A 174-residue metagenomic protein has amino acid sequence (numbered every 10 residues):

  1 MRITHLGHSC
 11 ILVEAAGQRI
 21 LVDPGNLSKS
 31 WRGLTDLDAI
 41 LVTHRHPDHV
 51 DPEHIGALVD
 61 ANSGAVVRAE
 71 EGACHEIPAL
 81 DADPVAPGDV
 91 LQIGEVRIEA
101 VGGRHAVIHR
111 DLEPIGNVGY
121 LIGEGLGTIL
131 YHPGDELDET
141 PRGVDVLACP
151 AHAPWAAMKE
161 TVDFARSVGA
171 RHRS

Functional and structural regions predicted by a protein language model:
M1-T35, P84-G143, P154-E160: Core dinuclear metal-dependent hydrolase active-site scaffold
C10, P52-V59, C74, G119 (+1 more regions): Short amphipathic alpha-helical segments and helix-helix/interface helices
L21-V22, L41, Y131-H132, A148 (+1 more regions): Structural motif
N26-A69, V144-A148: Active-site metal-binding motif and surrounding structural segment of the metallo-beta-lactamase
H46-P47, A73-C74, L137: Alpha-helix capping/helix-boundary segments
I55-A106: Portal/gating segments that form or line small-molecule/metal binding sites
G64, M158-S174: Proline-aspartate-enriched helix->loop->beta-strand connector
A148-P154: Short, glycine/charged-rich beta-strand-loop motifs at protein surfaces that mediate ligand recognition and catalysis
